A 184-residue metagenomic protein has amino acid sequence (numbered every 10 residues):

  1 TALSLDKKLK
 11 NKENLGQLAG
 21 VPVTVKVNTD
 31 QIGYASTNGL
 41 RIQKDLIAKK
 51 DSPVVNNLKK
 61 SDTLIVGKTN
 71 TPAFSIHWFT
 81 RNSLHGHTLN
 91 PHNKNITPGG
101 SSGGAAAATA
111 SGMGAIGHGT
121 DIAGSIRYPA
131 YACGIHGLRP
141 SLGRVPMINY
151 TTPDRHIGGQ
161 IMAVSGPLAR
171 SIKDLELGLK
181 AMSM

Functional and structural regions predicted by a protein language model:
T1-A123: Gly/Ser-rich catalytic/binding loops embedded in alpha/beta enzyme cores
A106-M184: Fold-level recognition of mixed alpha/beta catalytic cores in primary-metabolism enzymes, strongest
